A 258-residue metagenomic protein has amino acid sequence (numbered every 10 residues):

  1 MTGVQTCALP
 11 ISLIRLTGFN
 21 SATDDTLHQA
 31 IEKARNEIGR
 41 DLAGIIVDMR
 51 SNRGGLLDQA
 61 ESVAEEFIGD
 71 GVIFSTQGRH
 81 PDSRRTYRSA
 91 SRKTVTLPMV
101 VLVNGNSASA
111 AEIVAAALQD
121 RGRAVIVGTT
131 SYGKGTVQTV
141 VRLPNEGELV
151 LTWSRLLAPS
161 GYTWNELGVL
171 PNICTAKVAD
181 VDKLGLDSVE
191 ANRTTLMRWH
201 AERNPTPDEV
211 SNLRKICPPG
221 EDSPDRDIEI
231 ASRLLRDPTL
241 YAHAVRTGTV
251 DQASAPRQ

Functional and structural regions predicted by a protein language model:
M1-L9: Short, small-residue-biased leader/transition segments that mark boundaries at the very start of proteins
A8-Q258: C-terminal "post-core" interaction segments
